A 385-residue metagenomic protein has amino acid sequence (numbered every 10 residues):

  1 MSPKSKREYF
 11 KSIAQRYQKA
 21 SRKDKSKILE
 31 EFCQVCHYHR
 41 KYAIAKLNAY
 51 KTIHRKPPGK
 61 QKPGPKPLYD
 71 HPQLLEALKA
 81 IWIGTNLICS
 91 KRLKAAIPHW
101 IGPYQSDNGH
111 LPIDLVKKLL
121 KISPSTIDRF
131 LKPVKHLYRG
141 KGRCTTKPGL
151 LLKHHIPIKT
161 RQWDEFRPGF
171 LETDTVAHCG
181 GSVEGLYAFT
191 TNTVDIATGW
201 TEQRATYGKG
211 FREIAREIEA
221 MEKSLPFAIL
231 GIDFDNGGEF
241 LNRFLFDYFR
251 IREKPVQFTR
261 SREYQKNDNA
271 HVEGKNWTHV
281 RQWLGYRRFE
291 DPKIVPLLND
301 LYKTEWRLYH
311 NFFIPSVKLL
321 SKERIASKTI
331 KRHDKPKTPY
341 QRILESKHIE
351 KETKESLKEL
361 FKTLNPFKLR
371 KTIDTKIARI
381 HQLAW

Functional and structural regions predicted by a protein language model:
M1-G231, N236-W385: Secondary-structure boundary/capping micro-motif
